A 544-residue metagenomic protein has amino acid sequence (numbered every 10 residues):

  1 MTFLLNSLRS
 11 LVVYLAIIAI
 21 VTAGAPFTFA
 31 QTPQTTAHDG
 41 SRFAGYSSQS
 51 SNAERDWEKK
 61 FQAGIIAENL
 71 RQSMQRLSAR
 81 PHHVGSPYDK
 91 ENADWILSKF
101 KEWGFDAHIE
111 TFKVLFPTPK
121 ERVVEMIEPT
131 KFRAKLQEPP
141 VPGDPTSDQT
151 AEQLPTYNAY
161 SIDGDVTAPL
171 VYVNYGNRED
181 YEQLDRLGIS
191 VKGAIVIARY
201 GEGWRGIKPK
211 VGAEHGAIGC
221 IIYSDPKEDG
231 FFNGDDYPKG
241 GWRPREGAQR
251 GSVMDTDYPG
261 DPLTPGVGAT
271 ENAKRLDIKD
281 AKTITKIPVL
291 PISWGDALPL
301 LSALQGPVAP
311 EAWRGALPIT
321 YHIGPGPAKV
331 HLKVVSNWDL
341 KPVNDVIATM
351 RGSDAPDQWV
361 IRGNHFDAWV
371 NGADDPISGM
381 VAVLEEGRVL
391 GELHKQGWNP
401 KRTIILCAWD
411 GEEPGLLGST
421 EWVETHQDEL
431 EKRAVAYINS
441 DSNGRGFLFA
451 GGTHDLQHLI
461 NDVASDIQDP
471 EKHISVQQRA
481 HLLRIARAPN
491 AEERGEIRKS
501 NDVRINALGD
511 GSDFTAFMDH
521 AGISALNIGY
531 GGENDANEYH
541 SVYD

Functional and structural regions predicted by a protein language model:
M1-L15: Bacterial N-terminal signal peptides that target proteins for export
V12-A25: Bacterial N-terminal signal peptides
T28-A30: Boundary at the C-terminal end of the N-terminal hydrophobic targeting segment
T35-N52, D56, A63, Q75-S190 (+3 more regions): Noncatalytic luminal/extracellular "stalk/propeptide" segments of secretory-pathway proteins
S50, I66-R80, V84-Y88, K99-G104 (+11 more regions): Catalytic-core environment of secreted peptidases
D56-G64, S78-P87, Y157, S161 (+9 more regions): Second-shell loop/turn segments in exported
D148-Q183, P259-D374, R388, E392-Q396: Soluble metallo-hydrolase cores and metallopeptidase-like ectodomains found primarily in the secretory/periplasmic
R243-V308, A355, W409-Y543: Metal-dependent peptidase/peptidase-like ectodomains
